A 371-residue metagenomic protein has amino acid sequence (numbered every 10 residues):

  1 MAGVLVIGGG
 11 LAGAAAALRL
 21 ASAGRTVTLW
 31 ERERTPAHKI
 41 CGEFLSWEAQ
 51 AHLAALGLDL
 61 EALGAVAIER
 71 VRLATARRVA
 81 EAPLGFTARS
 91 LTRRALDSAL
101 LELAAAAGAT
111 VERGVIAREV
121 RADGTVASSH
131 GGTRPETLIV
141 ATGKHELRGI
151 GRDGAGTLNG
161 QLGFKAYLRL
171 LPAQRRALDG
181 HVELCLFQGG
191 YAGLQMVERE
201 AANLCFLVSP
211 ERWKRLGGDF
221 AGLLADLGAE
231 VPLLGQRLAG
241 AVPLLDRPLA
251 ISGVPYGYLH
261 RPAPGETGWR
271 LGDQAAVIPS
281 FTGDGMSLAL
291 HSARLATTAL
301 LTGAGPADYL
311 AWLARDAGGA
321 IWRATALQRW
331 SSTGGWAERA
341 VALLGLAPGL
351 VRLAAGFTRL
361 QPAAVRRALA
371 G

Functional and structural regions predicted by a protein language model:
M1-A12: Beta1/beta-strand and adjacent pyrophosphate-binding region of the FAD-binding site in flavoprotein oxidoreductases
G3, T26, T267: Residues at the starts of beta-strands that form the adenosine-phosphate
I7, L18-C41: Glycine-rich FAD pyrophosphate-binding loop
G10-L11, T35-P36, S287: Residue-level detector of alpha-helix initiation sites
A49-L101: A conserved beta-strand/loop capping segment in the N-terminal third of enzymes that catalyze redox or closely related
L103-R237: Predominantly flavin-linked oxidoreductase catalytic cores and closely associated redox partners
R212-A299: FAD/FMN-dependent oxidoreductases across multiple families
T298-G371: C-terminal helical "tail/cap" subdomain of flavin- and related membrane-associated enzymes
